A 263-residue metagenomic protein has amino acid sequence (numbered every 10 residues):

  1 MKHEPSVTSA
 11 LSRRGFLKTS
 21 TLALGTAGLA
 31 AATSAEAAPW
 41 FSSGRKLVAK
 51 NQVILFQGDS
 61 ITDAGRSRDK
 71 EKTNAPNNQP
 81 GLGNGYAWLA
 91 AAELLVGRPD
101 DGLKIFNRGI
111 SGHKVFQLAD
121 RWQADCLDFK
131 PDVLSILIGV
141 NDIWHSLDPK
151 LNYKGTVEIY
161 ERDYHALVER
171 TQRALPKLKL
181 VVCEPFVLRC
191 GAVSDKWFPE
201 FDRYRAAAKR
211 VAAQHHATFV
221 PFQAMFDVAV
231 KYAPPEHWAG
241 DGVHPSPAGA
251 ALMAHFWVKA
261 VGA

Functional and structural regions predicted by a protein language model:
M1-S12: N-terminal secretory signal peptides
V7, P185-A263: Catalytic His-Asp segment of secreted/periplasmic serine-dependent ester chemistry enzymes
S12-A32: N-terminal export leaders
A38-R108, Q123-K130: Serine-esterase "nucleophile elbow" of acetyl-processing enzymes
I54-F56, S60-T62, S67-N78, N107-H113 (+5 more regions): Cell-envelope and extracellular/periplasmic
N78-L82, L151-I159, D195-R203: Alpha-helix N-cap and loop-to-helix initiation/capping positions
G97-L103, I159-R162, R173, V181 (+3 more regions): Mature catalytic domains of secreted/periplasmic carbohydrate-active enzymes
N141-L147, V168-R203: Active-site segments of SGNH/GDSL-like serine hydrolases that catalyze O-acetyl group transfer/hydrolysis on lipids
